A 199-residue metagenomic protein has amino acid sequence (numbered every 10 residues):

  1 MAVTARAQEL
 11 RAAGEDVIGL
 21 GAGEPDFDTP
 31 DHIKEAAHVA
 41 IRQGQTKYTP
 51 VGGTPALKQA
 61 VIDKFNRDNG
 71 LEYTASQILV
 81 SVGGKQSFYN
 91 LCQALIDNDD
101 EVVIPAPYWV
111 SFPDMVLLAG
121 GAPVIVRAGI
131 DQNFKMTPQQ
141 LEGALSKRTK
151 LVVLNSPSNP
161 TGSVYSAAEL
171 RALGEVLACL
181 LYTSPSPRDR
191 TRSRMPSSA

Functional and structural regions predicted by a protein language model:
M1-G83, N90: N-terminal small-domain helix-loop-helix segment of the aminotransferase-like
V3, A7, F112, L173: Aromatic/hydrophobic pocket-lining residues that form π-stacking "cages" and hydrophobic walls in ligand
D28, F88, F112, T161-G162 (+1 more regions): Glycine/Thr-rich phosphate-binding loops of Rossmann-like dinucleotide-binding domains
T29, T49, N133, T161-Y165: Secondary-structure boundary/capping motif
A75-S76, Q93-L154, V164-A168, E175 (+1 more regions): PLP-dependent aminotransferase-like
S156-N159: Flexible low-complexity scaffold tracts in large eukaryotic assembly proteins
Y182-D189: Conserved small/polar residues in nucleotide/adenosyl-binding loops
S193-A199: Hydrophobic alpha-helical segments, chiefly the membrane-spanning helices and signal/signal-anchor peptides
